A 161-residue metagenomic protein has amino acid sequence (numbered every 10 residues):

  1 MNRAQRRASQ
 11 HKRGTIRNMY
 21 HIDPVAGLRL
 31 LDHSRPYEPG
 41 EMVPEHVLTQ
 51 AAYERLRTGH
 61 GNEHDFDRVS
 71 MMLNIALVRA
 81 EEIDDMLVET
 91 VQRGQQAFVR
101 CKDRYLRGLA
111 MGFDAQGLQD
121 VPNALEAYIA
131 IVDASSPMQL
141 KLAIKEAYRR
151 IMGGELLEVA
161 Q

Functional and structural regions predicted by a protein language model:
M1-D23: Short Lys/Arg-rich cationic patches that frequently serve as NLS/NoLS or arginine-rich RNA/DNA-binding motifs
I16-E82: Short terminal alpha-helical segments
E38-M42, T58-N62, A80, L87 (+4 more regions): Intrinsic-disorder-associated interaction segments
R55-G59, R104-L106, G154-E155: Helix-loop junctions that connect tandem helical modules in alpha-solenoid scaffolds
D67-S70, Q92-Q95, V99, P122 (+2 more regions): Generic detector of well-ordered alpha-helical segments enriched in charged/polar residues, highlighting helical
N74-A130: Long, low-complexity or tandemly repetitive, helically biased scaffold regions used for multimeric assembly/adhesion
L109-Q161: Amphipathic alpha-helical binding modules
